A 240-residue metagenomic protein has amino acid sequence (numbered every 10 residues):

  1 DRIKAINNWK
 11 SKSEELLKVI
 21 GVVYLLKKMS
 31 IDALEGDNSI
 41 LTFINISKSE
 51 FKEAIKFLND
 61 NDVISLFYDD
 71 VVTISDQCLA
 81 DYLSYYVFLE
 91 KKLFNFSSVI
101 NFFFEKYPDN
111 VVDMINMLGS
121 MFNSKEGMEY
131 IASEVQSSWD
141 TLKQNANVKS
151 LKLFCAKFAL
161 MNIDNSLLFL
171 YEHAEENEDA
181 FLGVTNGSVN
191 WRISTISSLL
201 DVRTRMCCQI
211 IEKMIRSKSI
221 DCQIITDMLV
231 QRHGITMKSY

Functional and structural regions predicted by a protein language model:
D1-F57, N61, Y68, V72-T73 (+2 more regions): Winged-helix-like regulatory helical subdomains adjacent to P-loop NTPase cores
I31-A33, I46, F67, S84-Y240: Extended amphipathic alpha-helical scaffold segments
D76: Short, conserved phosphate/pyrophosphate- and ester-handling motifs at nucleotide-, phospho-/glycolipid
